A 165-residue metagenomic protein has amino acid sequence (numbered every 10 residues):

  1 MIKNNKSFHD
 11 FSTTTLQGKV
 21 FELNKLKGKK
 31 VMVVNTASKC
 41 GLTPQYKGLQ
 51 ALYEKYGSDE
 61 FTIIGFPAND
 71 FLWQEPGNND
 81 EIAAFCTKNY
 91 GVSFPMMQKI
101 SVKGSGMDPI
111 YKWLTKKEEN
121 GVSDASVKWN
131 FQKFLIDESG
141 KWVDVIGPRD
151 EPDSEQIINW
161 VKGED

Functional and structural regions predicted by a protein language model:
M1-N24, P44, P109: N-terminal "domain-start" segment that seeds a small globular fold
K29-K30, K39, T43-P67, T87-Y90: Conserved helix-turn-beta segment immediately C-terminal to the redox Cys motif in thioredoxin-like folds
N35, E60-N78, S93-G104: Thiol-based oxidoreductase modules, predominantly thioredoxin-like and allied folds used for disulfide exchange
P44, W73-Q74, S105, P152: Residues that form or flank phosphate/diphosphate-binding pockets in enzymes that use nucleotide phosphates
G48-A51, G77, E81, P109 (+1 more regions): Extracytoplasmic/secreted proteins, especially bacterial periplasmic and envelope-associated proteins
D80-K128: Short, internal strand/loop/helix patches that form the active-site neighborhood or redox-interaction surface
K112, K116-D165: Thiol-/selenol-based redox modules, centered on thioredoxin-like and closely related oxidoreductase domains
